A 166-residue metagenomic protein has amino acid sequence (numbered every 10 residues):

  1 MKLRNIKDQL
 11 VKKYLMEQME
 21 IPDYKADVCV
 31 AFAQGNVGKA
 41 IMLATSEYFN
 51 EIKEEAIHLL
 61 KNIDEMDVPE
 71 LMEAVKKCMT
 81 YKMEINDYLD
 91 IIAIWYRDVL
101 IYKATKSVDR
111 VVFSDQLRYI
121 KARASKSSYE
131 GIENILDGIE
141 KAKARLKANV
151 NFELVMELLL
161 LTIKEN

Functional and structural regions predicted by a protein language model:
M1-I91, W95-Y96, T105-N166: Charged, glycine-rich active-site and insertion segments that engage polyanionic ligands
